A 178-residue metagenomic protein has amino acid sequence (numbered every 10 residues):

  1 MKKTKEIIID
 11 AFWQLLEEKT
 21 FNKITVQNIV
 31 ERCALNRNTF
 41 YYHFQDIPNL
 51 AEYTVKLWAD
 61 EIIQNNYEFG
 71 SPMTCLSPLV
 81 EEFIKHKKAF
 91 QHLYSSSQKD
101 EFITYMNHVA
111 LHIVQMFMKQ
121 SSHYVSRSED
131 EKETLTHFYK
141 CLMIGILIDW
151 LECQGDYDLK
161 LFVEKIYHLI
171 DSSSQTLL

Functional and structural regions predicted by a protein language model:
M1-K19, K23-V26, R32-L178: Alpha-helical bundle regulatory/interaction domains
